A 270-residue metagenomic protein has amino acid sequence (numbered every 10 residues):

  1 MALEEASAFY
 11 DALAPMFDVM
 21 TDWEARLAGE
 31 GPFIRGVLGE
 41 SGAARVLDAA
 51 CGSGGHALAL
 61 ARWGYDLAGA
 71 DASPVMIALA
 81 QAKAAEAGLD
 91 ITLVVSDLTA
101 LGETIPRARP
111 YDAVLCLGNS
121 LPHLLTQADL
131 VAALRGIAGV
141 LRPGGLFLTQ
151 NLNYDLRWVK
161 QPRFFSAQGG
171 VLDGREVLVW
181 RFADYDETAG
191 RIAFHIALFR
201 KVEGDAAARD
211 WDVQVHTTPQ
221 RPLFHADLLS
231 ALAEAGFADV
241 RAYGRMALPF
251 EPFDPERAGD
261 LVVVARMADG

Functional and structural regions predicted by a protein language model:
M1-S41: Conserved class I S-adenosyl-L-methionine
A43-A50: Conserved class I S-adenosyl-L-methionine
G55-L101: Class I SAM-dependent methyltransferase SAM/SAH-binding core
E103-A113: A short acidic, Gly/Pro-enriched loop at the edge of an enzyme's catalytic core that lines a small-molecule cofactor
V131-P143: A short glycine-rich, Lys/Arg-flanked "PGG" loop and its adjoining helix->strand segment in the class I
G144-N151: Conserved beta-strand signature within the Rossmann-like core of class I S-adenosyl-L-methionine
N151-L229: SAM-dependent methyltransferase
P219-G270: C-terminal lobe and adjacent flexible extensions of AdoMet/dcAdoMet transferase-like proteins
